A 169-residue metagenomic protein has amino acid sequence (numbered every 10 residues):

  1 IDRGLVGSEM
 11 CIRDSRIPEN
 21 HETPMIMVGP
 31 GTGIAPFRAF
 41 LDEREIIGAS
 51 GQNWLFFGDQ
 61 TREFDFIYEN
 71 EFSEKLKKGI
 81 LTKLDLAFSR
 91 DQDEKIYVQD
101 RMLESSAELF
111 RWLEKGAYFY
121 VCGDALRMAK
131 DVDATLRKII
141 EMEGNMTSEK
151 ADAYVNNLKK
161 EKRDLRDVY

Functional and structural regions predicted by a protein language model:
I1-G7, C11-I12: Single conserved hydrophobic/aromatic residue that forms the stacking wall/gate of nucleotide- or nucleobase-binding
N20-R44: Active-site beta-strand/loop microenvironment that shapes enzyme catalytic pockets
D42-R44, E69-E74, D133-I139: Short secondary-structure boundary/capping segments
R44-G51, K75-K83, E108-L113, M142-M146: Secondary-structure transition/capping motifs at alpha-helix termini and the adjoining loop/turn into the next element
G51-Q60, D85-A87: Short internal beta-strands
F57-R62, E141-Y169: Short, flexible loop segments at boundaries between secondary-structure elements
I67-R111: C-terminal helical cap/extension that packs against the catalytic core of soluble nucleotide-cofactor enzymes
Q92-D93, V98-E143, D152: C-terminal structured "cap/appendage" subdomains that terminate the fold
